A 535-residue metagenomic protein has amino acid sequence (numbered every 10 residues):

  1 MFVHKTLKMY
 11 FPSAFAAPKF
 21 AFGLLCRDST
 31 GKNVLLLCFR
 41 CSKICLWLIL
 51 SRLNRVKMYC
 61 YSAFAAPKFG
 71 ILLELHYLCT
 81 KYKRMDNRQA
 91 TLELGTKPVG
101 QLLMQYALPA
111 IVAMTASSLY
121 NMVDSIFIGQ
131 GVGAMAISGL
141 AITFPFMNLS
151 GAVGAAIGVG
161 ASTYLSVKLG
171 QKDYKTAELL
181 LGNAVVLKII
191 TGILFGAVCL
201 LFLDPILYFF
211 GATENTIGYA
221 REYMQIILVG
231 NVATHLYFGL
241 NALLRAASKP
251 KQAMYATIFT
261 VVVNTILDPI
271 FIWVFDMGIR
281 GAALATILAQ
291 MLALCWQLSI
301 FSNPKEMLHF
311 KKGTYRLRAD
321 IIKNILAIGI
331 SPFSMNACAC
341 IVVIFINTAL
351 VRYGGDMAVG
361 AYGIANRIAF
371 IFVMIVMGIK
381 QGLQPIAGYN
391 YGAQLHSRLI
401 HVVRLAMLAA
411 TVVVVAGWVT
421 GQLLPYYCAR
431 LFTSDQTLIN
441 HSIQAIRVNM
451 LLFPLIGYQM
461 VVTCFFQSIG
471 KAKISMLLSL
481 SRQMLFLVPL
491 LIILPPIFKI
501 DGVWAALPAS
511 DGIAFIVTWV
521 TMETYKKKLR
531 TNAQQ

Functional and structural regions predicted by a protein language model:
V3, Y10-F15, K19-S29, Y59-F64 (+2 more regions): Intrinsic disorder
G70, E74-A107, L165-V232, V274-G329 (+2 more regions): Short alpha-helical transmembrane segments in multi-pass integral membrane proteins
L94-V132, P145-G160, Y164, I189-G196 (+5 more regions): N-terminal transmembrane alpha-helices
Q105-D124, I226, T260, A289-A293 (+3 more regions): Transmembrane helical elements of multi-pass membrane transporters/channels
L119-S138, L207-E214, I270-M277, A337-R367 (+4 more regions): Helix-terminus/linker motif at the lipid-water interface of multi-pass membrane proteins
I137-A197, T234-A253, A361-P425, I456-S475: Small-residue-rich hydrophobic transmembrane alpha-helices
L149-A152, N264-P269, L294-L298, F370-M374 (+3 more regions): Hydrophobic transmembrane alpha-helices of multi-pass small-molecule transporters
G158, I227-R245, A256-N264, A282-C295 (+4 more regions): Short runs within selected transmembrane alpha-helices of multi-pass transporters and secretion channels
